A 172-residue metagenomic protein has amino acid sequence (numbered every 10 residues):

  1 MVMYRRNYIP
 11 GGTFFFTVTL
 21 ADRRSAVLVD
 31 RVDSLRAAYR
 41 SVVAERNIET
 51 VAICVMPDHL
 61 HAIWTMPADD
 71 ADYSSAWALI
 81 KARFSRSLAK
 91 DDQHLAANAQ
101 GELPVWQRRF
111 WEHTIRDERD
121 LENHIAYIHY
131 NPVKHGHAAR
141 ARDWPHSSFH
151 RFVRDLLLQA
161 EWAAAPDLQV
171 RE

Functional and structural regions predicted by a protein language model:
M1-E172: Short catalytic/metal-binding and nucleic-acid-binding patches
